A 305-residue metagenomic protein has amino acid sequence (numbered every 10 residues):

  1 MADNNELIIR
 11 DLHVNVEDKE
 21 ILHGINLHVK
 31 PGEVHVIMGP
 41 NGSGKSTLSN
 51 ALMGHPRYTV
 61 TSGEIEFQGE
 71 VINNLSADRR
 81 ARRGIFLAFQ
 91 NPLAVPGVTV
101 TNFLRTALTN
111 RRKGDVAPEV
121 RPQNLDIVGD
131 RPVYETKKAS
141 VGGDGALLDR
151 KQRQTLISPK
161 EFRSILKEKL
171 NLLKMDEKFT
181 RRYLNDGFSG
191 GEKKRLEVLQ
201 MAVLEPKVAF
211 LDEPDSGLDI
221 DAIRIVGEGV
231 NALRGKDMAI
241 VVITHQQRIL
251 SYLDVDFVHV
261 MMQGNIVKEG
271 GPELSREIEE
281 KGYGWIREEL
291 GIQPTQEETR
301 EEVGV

Functional and structural regions predicted by a protein language model:
L7-I9, L22-G24: Conserved structural motif at the start of ABC-family nucleotide-binding domains
V16, V29-P31: Conserved hydrophobic segment flanking the Walker A/P-loop of ABC-type ATPase nucleotide-binding domains
M38-P40: The feature captures the beta-strand-to-loop junction immediately N-terminal to the Walker
E64-R80, N185: ABC ATPase NBD Q-loop/coupling interface
N91, G97-K113, F162: Q-loop/switch helix immediately C-terminal to the Walker
M201-A202: ABC ATPase C-loop
E213-P214, D221: Walker B catalytic motif
F257, M261, N265-E288: Conserved beta-strand-loop-alpha-helix hinge in the C-terminal portion of ABC ATPase nucleotide-binding domains
